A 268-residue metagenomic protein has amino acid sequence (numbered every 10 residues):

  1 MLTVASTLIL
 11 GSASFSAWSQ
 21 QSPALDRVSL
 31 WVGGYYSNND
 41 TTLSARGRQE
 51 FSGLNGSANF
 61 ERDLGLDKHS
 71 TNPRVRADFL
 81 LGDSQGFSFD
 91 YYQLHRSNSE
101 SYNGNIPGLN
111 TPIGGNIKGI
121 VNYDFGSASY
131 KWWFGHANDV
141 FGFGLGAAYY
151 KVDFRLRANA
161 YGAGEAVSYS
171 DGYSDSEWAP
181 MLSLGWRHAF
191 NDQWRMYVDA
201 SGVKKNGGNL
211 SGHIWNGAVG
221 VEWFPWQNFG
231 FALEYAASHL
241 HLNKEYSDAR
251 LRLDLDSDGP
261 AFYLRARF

Functional and structural regions predicted by a protein language model:
T3-A13: Bacterial N-terminal signal peptides
F15-L94, G259-A261, R265-R267: Short glycine/proline- and aromatic-enriched beta-strand/turn motifs that initiate or cap beta-hairpins
L30-Y36, F89-Q93, F143-Y149, W186 (+3 more regions): Transmembrane beta-barrel strands of outer-membrane/channel proteins
V32, V75-F79, A128-W132, L145-A147 (+4 more regions): Residues on the lipid-exposed face of transmembrane beta-strands in outer-membrane beta-barrel proteins
D40-T71, Q93-F125, Y150-E177, K205-N209 (+1 more regions): Extracellular/periplasm-exposed beta-strand and loop segments of Gram-negative cell-envelope proteins, dominated by
N72, E177-S183, G212-G220, G230 (+1 more regions): Transmembrane beta-barrel architecture of outer membranes
S84-F87, N138-F141, D192-M196, Q227-F231: Repeated loop/turn-to-beta-strand initiation elements of outer-membrane beta-barrel proteins
A137, V203-I214: Solvent-exposed loop/turn segments connecting transmembrane beta-strands in outer-membrane beta-barrel proteins
